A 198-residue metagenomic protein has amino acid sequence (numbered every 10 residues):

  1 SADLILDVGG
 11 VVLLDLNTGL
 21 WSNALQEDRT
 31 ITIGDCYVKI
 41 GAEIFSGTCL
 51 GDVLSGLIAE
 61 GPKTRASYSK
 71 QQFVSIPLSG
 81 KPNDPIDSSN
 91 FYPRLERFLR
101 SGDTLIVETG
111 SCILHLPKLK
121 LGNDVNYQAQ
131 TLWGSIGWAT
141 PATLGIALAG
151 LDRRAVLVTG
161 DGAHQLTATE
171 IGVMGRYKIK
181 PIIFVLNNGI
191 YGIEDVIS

Functional and structural regions predicted by a protein language model:
S1-Q71, G189, S198: Glycine-rich, acidic loop regions that bind phosphate or pyrophosphate groups
L4-L6, T104, R154-V156: Structural motif
D7-G9, G34, E108, V158-T159 (+1 more regions): Short beta-strand segments
V12-L14, P85-S89, A163-L166: Active-site glycine- and acidic-residue-rich loops that bind and position anionic ligands or nucleotide-like cofactors
L16-W21, R94, E170-V173: A short acidic, amphipathic alpha-helical/loop segment
F45-G56, I86, N90, R94 (+2 more regions): Generic recognition of stable, solvent-exposed alpha-helical segments in well-folded globular domains
G51, S55, L114-S198: Thiamine diphosphate
K70-D152: Active-site diphosphate/adenylate-binding microenvironment
